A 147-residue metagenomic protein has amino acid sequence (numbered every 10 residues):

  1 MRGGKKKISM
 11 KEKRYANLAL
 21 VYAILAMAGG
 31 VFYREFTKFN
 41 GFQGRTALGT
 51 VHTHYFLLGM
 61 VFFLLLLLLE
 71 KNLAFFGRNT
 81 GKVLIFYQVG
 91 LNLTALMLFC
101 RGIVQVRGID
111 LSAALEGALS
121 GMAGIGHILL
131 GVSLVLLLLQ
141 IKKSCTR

Functional and structural regions predicted by a protein language model:
R2-R147: Hydrophobic alpha-helical transmembrane segments of multi-pass integral membrane proteins
